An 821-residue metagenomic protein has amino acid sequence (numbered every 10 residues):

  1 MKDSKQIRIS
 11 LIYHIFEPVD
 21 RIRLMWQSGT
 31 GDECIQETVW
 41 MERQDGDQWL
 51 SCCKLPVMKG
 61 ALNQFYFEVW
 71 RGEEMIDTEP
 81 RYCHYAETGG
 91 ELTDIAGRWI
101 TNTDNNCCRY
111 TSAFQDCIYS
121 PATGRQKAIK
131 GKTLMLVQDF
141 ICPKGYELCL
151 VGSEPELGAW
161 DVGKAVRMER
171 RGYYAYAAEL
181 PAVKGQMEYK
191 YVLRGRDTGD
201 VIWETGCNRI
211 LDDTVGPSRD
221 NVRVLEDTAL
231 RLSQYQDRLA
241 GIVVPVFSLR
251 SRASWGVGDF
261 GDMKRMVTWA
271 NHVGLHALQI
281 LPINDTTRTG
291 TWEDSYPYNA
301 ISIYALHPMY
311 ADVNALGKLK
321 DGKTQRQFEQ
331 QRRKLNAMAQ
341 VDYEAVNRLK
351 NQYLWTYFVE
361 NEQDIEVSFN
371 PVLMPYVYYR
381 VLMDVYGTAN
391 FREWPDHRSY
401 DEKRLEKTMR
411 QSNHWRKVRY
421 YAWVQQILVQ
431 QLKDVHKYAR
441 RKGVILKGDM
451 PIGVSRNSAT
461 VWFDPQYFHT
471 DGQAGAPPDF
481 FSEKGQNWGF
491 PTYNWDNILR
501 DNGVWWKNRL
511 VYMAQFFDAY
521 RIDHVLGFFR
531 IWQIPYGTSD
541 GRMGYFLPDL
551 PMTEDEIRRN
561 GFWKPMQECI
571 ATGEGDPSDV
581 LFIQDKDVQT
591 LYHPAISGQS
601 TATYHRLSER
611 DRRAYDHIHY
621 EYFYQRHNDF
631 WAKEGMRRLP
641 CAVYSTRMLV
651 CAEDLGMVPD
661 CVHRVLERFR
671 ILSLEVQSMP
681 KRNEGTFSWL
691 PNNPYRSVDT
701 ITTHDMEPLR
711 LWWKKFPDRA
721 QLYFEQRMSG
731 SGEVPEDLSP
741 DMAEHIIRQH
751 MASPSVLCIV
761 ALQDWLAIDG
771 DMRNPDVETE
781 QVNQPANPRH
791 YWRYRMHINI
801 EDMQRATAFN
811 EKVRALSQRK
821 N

Functional and structural regions predicted by a protein language model:
M1-E17, A86-F140, D227-S233: Non-catalytic, glycine-rich low-complexity segments
I12-G60, E68-L92, V137-Q186, R194-G216 (+2 more regions): Aromatic-rich carbohydrate-binding modules that target alpha-glucans
R231-P465, D496-Q515, I531, N560 (+1 more regions): Acidic/aromatic-lined carbohydrate-recognition and catalytic surfaces of CAZymes acting on diverse glycans
L239-V243, A277, G443-K447, A519-R521 (+4 more regions): Structural preference for beta-strand elements that scaffold enzyme active sites
D294-K323, T460-K484, D540-M566, I671-N683: Acidic, His- and aromatic-enriched active-site or binding-groove loops in soluble protein domains that engage sugars
V359-I365, D587, I596, R610-M772 (+1 more regions): Conserved alpha/beta catalytic core and glycan-binding cleft of carbohydrate-active enzymes
L428-Y438, N502-G575, D579-C661, F669: Active-site neighborhood of glycoside hydrolase catalytic domains
A767-M803: Low-complexity, glycine/alanine/valine/leucine- and proline-rich hydrophobic stretches
